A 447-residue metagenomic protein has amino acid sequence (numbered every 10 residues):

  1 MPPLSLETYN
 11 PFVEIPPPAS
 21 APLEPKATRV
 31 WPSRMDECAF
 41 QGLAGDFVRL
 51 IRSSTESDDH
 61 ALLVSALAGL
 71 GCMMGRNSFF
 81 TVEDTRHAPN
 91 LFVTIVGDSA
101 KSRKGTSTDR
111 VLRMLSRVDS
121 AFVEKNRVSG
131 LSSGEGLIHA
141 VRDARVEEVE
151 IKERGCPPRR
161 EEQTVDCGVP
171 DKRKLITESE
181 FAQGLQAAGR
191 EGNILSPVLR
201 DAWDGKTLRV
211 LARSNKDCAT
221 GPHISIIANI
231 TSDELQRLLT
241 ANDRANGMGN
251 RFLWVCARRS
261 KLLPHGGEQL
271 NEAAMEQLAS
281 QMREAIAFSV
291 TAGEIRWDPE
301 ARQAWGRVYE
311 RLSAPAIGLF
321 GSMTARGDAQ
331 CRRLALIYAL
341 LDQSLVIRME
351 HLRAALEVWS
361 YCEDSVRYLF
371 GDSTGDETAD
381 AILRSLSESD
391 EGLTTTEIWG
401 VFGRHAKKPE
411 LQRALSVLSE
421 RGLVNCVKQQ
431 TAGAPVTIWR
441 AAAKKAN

Functional and structural regions predicted by a protein language model:
P2-N447: Phosphate-handling catalytic cores of nucleic-acid transaction enzymes
